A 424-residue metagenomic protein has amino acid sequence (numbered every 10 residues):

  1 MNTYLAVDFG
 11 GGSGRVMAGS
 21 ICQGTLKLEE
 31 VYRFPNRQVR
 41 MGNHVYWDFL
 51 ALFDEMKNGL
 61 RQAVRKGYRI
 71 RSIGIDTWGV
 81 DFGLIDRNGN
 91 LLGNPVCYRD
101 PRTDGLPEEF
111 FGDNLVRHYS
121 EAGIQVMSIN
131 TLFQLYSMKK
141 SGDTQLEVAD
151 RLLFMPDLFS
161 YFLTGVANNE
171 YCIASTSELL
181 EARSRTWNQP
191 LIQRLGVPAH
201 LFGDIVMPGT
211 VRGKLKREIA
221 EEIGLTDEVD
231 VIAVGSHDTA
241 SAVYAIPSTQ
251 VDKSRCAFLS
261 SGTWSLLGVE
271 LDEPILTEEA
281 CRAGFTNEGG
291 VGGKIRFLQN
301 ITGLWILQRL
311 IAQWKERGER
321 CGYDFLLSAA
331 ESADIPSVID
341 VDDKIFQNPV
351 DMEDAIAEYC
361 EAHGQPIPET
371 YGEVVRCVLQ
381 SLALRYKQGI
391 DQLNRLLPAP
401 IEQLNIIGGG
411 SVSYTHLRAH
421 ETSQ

Functional and structural regions predicted by a protein language model:
M1-G93, S120, V148, A220-E221 (+1 more regions): N-terminal glycine/serine-rich phosphate-binding loop of ATP-dependent small-molecule kinases, especially carbohydrate
L5-A6, A18, F111-A122, S128 (+9 more regions): Active-site core segments that coordinate phosphate-bearing ligands/cofactors across diverse enzyme families
M41, R65-C97, Q125-I129, P156 (+3 more regions): Short beta-strand-loop/turn "lid" adjacent to the catalytic site in phosphate-handling enzymes
D100: Carbohydrate-associated surface elements
Q189, Q193-P208: A conserved helix-loop-beta module that forms one wall/lid of the active-site cleft in ATP-utilizing catalytic domains
A419-Q424: A short, hydrophobic C-terminal helix/tail in secreted or cell-surface proteins
